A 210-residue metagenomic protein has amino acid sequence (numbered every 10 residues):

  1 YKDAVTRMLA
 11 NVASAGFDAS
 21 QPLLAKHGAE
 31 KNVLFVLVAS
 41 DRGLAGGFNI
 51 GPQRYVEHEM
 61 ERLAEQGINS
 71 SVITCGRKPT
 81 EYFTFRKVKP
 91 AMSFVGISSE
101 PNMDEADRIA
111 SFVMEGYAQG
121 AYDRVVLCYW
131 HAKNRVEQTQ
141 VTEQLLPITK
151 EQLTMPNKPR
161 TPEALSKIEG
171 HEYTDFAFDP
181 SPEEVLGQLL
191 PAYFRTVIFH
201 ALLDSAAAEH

Functional and structural regions predicted by a protein language model:
Y1-H210: C-terminal beta-strand-loop-alpha-helix "lid" module of Rossmann-like NAD(P)-dependent dehydrogenases
